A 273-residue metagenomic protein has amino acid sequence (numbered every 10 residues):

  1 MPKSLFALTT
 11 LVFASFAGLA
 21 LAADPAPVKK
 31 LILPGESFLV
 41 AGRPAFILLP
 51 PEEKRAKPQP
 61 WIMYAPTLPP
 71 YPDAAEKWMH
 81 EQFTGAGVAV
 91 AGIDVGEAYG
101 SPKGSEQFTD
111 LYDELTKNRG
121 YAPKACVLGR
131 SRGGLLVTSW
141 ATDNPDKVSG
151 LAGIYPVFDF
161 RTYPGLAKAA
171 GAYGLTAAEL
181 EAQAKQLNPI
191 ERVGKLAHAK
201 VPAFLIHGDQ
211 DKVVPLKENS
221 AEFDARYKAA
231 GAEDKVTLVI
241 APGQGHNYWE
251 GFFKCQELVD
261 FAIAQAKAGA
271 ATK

Functional and structural regions predicted by a protein language model:
A22-K57, K168-A172, K267-K273: A domain-start/cap signature at the N-terminus of enzymes
E53, R161-K168, A172-A225, A229: The feature captures the conserved acid-bearing segment of alpha/beta-hydrolase catalytic domains
A56-T67: Short beta-strand element of the alpha/beta-hydrolase
P69-W78, V95, K217-E218: The serine-hydrolase catalytic nucleophile loop
D73-A91: Short amphipathic alpha-helix adjacent to the substrate-entry channel of hydrolases
Y99-G120, S139: Alpha/beta-hydrolase active-site loop
K117-N118, P123-L175: Primarily recognizes the serine-hydrolase "nucleophile elbow" in alpha/beta-hydrolase and SGNH/GDSL folds
K217-K273: C-terminal catalytic histidine-bearing segment of alpha/beta-hydrolase fold enzymes
